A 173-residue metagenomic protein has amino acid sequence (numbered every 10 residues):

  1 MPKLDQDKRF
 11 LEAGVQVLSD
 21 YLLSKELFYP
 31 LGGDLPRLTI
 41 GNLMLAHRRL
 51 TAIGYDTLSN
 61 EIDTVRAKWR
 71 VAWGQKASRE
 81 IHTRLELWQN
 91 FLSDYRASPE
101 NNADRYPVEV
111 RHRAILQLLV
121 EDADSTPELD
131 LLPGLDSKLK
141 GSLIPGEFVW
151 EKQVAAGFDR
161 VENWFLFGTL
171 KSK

Functional and structural regions predicted by a protein language model:
M1-D5, R9, A52, D56 (+6 more regions): Eukaryotic endosomal/vacuolar membrane-trafficking regulators centered on PX-domain-mediated PI3P pathways
M1-I40, R84-R96, G168: Short terminal alpha-helical segments
L27-E61, D104-L131, K138: Amphipathic, non-membrane alpha-helical rod segments
P30, L58, G74-A77, R96 (+4 more regions): Residue-level signal for secondary-structure boundary elements
R49-R84, W88, L135, L139: Repeat-associated, polar segments at repeat-unit boundaries in modular proteins
V71-H112: Long, mid-chain structured domain cores
Q89, S93-R96, Q117-E121, K140: Alpha-helical repeat scaffolds in large eukaryotic proteins
L132-K173: Alpha-helical oligomerization segments
